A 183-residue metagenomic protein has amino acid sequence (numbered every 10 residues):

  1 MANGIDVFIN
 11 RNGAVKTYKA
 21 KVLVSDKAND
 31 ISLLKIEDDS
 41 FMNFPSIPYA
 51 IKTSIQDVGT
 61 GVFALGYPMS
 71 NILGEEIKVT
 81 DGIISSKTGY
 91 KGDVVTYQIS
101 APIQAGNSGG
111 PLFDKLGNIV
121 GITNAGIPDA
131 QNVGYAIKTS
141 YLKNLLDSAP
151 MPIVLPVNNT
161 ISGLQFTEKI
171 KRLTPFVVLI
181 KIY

Functional and structural regions predicted by a protein language model:
M1, K16-K19, G109, V133 (+2 more regions): A conserved glycine-rich beta-strand in the N-terminal activation segment of trypsin-fold
M1-G74, D93-T96, P152-I161: Conserved active-site neighborhood of the chymotrypsin/trypsin-like protease fold
K19-V22, K35-E37, F44, N118 (+2 more regions): C-terminal recognition in membrane/secretory proteostasis and scaffolding
E37-P48, E75-P152: Active-site region of chymotrypsin-like
I55-M69, I99, S108-D129, P175-Y183: Active-site-proximal beta-strands of protease catalytic cores
T60, I84-G92, E168-R172: A short, hydrophobic secondary-structure junction motif
